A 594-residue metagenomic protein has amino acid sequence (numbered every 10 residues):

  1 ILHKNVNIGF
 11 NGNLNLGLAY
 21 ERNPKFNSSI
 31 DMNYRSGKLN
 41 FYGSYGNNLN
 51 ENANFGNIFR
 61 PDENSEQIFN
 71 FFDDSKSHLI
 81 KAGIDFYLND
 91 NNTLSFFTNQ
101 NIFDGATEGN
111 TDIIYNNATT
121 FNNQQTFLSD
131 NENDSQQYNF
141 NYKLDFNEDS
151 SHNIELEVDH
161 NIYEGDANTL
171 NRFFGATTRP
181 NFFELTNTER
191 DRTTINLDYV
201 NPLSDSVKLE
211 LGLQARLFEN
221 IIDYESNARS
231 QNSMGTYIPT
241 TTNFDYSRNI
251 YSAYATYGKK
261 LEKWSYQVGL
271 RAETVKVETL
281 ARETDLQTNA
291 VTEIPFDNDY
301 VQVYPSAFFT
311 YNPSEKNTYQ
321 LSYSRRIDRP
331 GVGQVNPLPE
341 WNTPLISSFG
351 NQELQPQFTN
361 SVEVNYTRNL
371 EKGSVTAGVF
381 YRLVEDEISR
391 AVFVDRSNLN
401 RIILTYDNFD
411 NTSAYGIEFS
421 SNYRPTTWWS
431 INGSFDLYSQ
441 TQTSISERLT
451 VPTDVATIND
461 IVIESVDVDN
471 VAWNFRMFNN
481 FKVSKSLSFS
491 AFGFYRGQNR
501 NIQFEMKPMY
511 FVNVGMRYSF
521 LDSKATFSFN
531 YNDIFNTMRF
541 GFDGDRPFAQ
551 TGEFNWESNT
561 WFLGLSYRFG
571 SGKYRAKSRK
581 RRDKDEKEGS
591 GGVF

Functional and structural regions predicted by a protein language model:
I1-N110, F127-E164, D198-F218, T256-G258 (+15 more regions): Membrane-proximal, glycine/serine-rich, low-complexity loop/turn segments characteristic of large bacterial
N15-G17, S65-N70, F121-L128, T178-L185 (+9 more regions): Extracellular loop and loop/strand-boundary signature of outer-membrane beta-barrel proteins
P24-S28, D74-H78, E132-Q136, E189-T193 (+7 more regions): Residues that define the transmembrane beta-barrel architecture of outer-membrane proteins
N54-N64, T107-F121, D166-G175, I222-S230 (+12 more regions): Outer-membrane beta-barrel translocator domains and adjoining extracellular loop/strand segments of Gram-negative
T111-D134, D145-S252, D285: Replace "related TpsB outer-membrane translocases also match" with "some related outer-membrane beta-barrels such as
R192-N196, I238-T242, F349-N351, Q355 (+5 more regions): Outer membrane beta-barrel strand-and-loop segments of large Gram-negative receptors, especially TonB-dependent
L209-S314, E447, V451: Signature of Gram-negative outer-membrane beta-barrel scaffolds
F409-S413, S430-P508, N513: C-terminal extracellular loops and terminal segments of Gram-negative outer membrane beta-barrel proteins
